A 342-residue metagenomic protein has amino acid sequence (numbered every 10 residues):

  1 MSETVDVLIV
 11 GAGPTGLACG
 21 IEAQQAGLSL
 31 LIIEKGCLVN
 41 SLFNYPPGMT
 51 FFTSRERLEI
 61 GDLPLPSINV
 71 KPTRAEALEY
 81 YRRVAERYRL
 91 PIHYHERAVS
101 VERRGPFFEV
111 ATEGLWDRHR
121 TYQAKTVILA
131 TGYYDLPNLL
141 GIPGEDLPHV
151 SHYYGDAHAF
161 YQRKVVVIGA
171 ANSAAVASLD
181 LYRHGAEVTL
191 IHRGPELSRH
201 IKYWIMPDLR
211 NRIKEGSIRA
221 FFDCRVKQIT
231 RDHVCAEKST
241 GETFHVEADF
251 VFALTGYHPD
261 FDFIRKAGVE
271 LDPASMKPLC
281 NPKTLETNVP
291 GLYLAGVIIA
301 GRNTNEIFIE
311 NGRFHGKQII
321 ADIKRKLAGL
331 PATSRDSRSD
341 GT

Functional and structural regions predicted by a protein language model:
S2-T15, R163-I168: Beta1/beta-strand and adjacent pyrophosphate-binding region of the FAD-binding site in flavoprotein oxidoreductases
V5, A12-L90, A175-Y203, P273-A274: Beta1-alpha1 glycine-rich phosphate/pyrophosphate-binding loop at the start of Rossmann-like nucleotide-binding domains
C19, L42, R103, N138-L140 (+4 more regions): Short glycine-/acidic-enriched loop or helix-start segments at secondary-structure transitions that form or flank
R87-W116, T121-A124, R183-S275, P331-D340: A Rossmann-like FAD-binding core segment of flavoenzymes
W116-L190, G194-I205: Predominantly flavin-linked oxidoreductase catalytic cores and closely associated redox partners
A130-T131, I168, F252-T255, A295-I298: Short, well-ordered coil/turn residues at beta-beta hairpins and beta-strand->alpha-helix junctions within
E145-A159, Y257-E306: FAD-site-proximal beta/loop scaffold in flavoenzymes
G296-D336: A conserved FAD-binding loop/helix module that cradles the flavin
